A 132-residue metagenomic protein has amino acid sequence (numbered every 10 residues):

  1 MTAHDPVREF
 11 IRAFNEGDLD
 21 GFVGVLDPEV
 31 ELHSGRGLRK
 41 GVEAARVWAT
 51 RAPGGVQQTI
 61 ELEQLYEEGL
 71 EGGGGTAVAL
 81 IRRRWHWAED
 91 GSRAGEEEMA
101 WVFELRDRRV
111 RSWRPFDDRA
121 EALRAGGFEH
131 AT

Functional and structural regions predicted by a protein language model:
M1-G24, P28, G127-T132: Short, low-complexity N-terminal intrinsically disordered segments enriched in polar/charged residues
H4, L19-G75: A solvent-exposed, acidic/Ser-Thr-rich amphipathic alpha-helical stretch
E29, L80-W87: Generic short beta-strand segments
S34, I81-R82, P115: Residue-level recognition of conserved beta-strand positions in structured domain cores
A49, I60-G69, R84, E98-E104 (+1 more regions): Hydrophobic/aromatic beta-strand elements that line small-molecule binding cavities or substrate pockets in beta-rich
G55, W85-G95: Short, cysteine-centered beta-strand-loop-beta hairpins and adjacent loop/turn segments enriched in charged/polar
G74-T76, E98-G127: Short beta-strand edge/turn micro-motifs at domain boundaries
